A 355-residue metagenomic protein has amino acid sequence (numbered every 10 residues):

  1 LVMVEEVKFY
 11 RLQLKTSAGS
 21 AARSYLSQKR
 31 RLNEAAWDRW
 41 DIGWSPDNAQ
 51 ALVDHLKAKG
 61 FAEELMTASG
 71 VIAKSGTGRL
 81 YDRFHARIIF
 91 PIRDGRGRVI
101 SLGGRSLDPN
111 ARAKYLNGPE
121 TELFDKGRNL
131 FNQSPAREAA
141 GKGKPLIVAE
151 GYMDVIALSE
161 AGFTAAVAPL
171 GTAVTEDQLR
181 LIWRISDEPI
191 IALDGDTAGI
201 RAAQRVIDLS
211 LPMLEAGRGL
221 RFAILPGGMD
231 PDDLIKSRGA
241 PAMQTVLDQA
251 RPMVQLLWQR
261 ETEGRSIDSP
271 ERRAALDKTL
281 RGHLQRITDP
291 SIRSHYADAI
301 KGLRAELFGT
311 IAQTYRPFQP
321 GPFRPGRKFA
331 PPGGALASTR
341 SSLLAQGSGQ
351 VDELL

Functional and structural regions predicted by a protein language model:
L1-E6, Y10, P46-I185, P189 (+1 more regions): Phosphate-handling DNA/RNA-contact segment within nucleic-acid enzymes
L1-S24, K29: Conserved active-site segments centered on acidic
M3, T16-G19, I42-A49, R83-H85 (+4 more regions): Conserved phosphate/pyrophosphate-binding and hydrolysis machinery centered on Walker-type P-loop NTPases, extending
V7, R11-K15, W40-S45, Y81 (+1 more regions): Conserved short loop/turn motifs at secondary-structure junctions
L26, L158, P231: Residue-level signature of catalytic and energy-coupling elements of molecular machines, predominantly ATP/GTP-dependent
L32-N33, I72-G76, M253, G302-E306: A short structural micro-motif
A35-A51, A68-A73, T310-Q319: Short linear loop/turn motifs
D94-G95, R137-L146, A173-P189, L193-L355: A charged alpha-helical hairpin associated with nucleic-acid processing machineries
